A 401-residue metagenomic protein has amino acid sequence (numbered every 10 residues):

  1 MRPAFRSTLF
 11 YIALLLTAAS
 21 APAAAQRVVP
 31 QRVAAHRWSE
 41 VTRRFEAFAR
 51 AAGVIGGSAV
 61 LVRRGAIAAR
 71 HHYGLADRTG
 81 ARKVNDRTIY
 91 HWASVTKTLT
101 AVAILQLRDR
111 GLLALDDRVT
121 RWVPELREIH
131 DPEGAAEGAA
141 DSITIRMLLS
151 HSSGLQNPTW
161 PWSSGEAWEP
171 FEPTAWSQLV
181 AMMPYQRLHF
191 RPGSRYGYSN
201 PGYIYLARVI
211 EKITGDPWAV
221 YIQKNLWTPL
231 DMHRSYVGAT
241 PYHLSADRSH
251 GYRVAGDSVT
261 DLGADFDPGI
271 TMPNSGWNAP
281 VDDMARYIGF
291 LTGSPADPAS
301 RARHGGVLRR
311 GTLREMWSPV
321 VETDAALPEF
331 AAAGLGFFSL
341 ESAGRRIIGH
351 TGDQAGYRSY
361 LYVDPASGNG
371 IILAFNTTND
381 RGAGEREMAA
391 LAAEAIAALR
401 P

Functional and structural regions predicted by a protein language model:
M1-F10: Bacterial N-terminal signal peptides that target proteins for export
L9-A19: Bacterial N-terminal signal peptides
A21-A24: Sec/Tat signal peptide C-region and signal peptidase I cleavage site
Q26-H71, W160, E166, E211-D216 (+4 more regions): Catalytic loop of the DD-peptidase/beta-lactamase superfamily, centered on the K-T-G motif and neighboring
R37-V41, R121, G165-R191, D216-S235 (+1 more regions): Short, charged, amphipathic alpha-helices and their helix-cap/turn boundaries
S39-F48, A59, G65, I89-D116 (+2 more regions): Active-site SXXK
G57, D86, H91-V95, L107-Q156 (+5 more regions): Active-site helix/loop module of the DD-peptidase/beta-lactamase fold, centered on the serine-lysine SxxK catalytic
G80-V84, A181-F190, G263-T271: Short glycine/proline-rich turn/loop motifs
